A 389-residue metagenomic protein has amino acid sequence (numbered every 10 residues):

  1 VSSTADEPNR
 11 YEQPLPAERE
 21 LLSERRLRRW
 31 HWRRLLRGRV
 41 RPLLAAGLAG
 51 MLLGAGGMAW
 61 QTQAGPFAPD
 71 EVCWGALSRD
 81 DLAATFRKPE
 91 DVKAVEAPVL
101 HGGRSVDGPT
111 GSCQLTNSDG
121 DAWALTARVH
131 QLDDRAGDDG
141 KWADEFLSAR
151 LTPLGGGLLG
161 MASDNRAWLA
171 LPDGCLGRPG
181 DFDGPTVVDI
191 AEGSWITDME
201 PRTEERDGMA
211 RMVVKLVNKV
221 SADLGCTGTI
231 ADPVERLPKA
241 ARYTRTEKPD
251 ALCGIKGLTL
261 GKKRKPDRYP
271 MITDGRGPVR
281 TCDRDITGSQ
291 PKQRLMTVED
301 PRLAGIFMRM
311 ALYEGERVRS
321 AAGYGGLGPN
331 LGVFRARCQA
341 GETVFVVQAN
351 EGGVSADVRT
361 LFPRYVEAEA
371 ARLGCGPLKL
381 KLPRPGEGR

Functional and structural regions predicted by a protein language model:
V1-R39: Terminal targeting segments of Actinobacterial cell-envelope proteins
R29-Q61: Hydrophobic membrane-insertion alpha-helices, especially the h-region of bacterial N-terminal signal peptides
A59-G140, F146, G228-R284, A370-R389: Extracytoplasmic low-complexity, Pro/Thr/Ser/Ala/Gly-rich segments that lie immediately after a secretion/anchoring
A84, E90-K93, A149-D164, D267-R268 (+1 more regions): Generic detector of solvent-exposed, compositionally biased contiguous segments
S105-L237: Long, acidic/polar, low-complexity amphipathic helices and coiled-coil-like
D119-A124, T197, T287-L295, A304-G305 (+1 more regions): Short, surface-exposed beta-strand/loop "edge" segments at domain boundaries and coil↔beta transitions
T197-T203, M209-R236, A240-A251, R302-R389: Extracellularly exposed regions in secreted/surface proteins, prominently low-complexity, repeat-rich
I272-R309: Acidic, Ser/Thr/Gly/Pro-rich low-complexity segments that form flexible
